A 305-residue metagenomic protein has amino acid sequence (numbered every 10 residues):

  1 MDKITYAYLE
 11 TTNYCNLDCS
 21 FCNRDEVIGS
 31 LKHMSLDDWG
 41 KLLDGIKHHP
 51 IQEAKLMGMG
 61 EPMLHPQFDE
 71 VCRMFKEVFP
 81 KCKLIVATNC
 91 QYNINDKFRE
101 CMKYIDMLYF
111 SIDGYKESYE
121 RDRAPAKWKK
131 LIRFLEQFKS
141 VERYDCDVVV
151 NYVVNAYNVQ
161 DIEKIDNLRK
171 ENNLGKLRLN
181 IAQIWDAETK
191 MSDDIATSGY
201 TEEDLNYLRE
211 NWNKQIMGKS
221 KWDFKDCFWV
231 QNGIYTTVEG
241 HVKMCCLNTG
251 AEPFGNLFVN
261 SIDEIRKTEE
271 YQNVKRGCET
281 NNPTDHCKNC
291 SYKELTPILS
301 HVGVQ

Functional and structural regions predicted by a protein language model:
M1-F21, I51-M57, Q231-G240: N-terminal pre-triad scaffold of radical SAM enzymes
M1-K3, S20-F21, L43-M63, I94-D113: Conserved N-terminal glycine/acidic-rich loop preference
E10, D25, G29-M34, D44 (+6 more regions): Radical SAM enzyme [4Fe-4S]-AdoMet core and its adjacent flexible, acidic and glycine-rich loops/tails across
S20, F68-D69: Short alpha-helix within the catalytic core of nucleotide-sugar-dependent glycosyltransferases
C22-I28, Y292-K293: Detector for the c-type heme attachment site
N89-Y92: Short beta-strand->alpha-helix junction loop in the catalytic core of nucleotide-activated group-transfer enzymes
C287-C290: C-terminal accessory extensions appended to soluble enzyme cores
